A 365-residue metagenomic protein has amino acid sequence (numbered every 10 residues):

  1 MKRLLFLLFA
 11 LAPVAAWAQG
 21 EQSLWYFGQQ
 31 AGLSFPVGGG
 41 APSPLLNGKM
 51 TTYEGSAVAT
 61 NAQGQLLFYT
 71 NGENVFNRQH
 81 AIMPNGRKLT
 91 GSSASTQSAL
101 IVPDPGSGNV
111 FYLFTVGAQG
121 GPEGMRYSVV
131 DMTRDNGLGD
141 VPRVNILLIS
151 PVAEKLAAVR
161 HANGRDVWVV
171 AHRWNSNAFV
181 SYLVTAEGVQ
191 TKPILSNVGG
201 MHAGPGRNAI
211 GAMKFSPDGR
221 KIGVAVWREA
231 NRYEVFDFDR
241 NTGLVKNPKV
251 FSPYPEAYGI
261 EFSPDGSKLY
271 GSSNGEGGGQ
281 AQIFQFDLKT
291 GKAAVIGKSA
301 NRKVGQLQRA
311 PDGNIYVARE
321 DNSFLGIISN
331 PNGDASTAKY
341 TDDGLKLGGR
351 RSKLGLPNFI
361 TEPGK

Functional and structural regions predicted by a protein language model:
M1-Q22: Bacterial Sec-dependent N-terminal signal peptides
Q19-F238, L244-K365: Beta-propeller fold recognition
